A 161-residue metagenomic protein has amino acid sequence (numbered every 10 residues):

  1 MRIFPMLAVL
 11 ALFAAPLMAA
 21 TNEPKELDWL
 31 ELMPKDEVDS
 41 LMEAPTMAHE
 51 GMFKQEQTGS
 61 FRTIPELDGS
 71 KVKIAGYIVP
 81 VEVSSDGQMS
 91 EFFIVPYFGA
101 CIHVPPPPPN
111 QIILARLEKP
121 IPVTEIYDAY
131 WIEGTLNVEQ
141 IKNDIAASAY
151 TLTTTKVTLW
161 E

Functional and structural regions predicted by a protein language model:
P5-P16: Bacterial N-terminal signal peptides
A19-E161: OB-fold and OB-like single-stranded nucleic-acid-recognition modules and their adjacent interaction interfaces
